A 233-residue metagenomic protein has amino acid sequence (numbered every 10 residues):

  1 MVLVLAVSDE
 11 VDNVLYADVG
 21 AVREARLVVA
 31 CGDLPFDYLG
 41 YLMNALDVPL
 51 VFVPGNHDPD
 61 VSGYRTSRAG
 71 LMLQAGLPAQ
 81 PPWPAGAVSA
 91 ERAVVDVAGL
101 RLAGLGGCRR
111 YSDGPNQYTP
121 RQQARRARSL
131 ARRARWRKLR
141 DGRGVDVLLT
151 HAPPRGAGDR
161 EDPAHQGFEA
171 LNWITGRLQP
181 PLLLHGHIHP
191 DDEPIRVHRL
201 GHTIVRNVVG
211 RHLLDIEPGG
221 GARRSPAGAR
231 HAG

Functional and structural regions predicted by a protein language model:
M1, V94-A98, I174-R177, D191-G233: Binuclear metal-dependent phosphoesterase catalytic core
M1-A45, R140-G144: N-terminal active-site segment of His-dependent metallophosphoesterases
A6-S8, L27-D33, L50-N56, A90 (+4 more regions): Active-site neighborhood of phospho(di)ester-bond hydrolases with catalytic His/Asp-centered motifs
E10-V14, P54-P59, R65-Q166: Conserved catalytic scaffold of divalent metal-dependent phosphoesterases
V11-Y16, P35-G40, N56-G63, R110-G114 (+3 more regions): Active-site environment of divalent metal-dependent phosphoester hydrolases
V22-R23, M43-D47, I174-Q179, H198-L200: Short, conserved loop/helix-junction motifs that constitute active-site signature segments in enzyme catalytic cores
A25-R26, L46-V48, G86-A87, V145 (+1 more regions): Short, well-ordered alpha-helix to beta-strand connector turns
N44-N56, F168-L171: A short, gly/pro- and small-residue-rich
